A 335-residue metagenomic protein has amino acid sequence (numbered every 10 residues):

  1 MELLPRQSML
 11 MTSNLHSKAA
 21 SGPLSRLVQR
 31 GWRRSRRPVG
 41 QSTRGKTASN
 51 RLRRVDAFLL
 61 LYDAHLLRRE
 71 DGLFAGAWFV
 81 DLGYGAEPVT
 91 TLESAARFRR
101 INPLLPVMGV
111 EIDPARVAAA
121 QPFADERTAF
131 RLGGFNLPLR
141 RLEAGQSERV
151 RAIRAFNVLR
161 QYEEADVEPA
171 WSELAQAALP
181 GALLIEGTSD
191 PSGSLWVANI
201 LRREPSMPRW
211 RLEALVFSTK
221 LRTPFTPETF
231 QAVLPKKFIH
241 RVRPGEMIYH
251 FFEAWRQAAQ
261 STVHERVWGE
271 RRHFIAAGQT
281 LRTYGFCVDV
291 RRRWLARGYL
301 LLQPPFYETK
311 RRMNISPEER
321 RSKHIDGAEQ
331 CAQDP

Functional and structural regions predicted by a protein language model:
R6-A77, D81, A86-E87: Class I SAM-dependent methyltransferase Rossmann-like catalytic core, especially the SAM/SAH-binding loop
G85-P138: Class I SAM-dependent methyltransferase SAM/SAH-binding core
L139-I153: A short acidic, Gly/Pro-enriched loop at the edge of an enzyme's catalytic core that lines a small-molecule cofactor
V150-D166: A short SAM/SAH-binding and catalytic strip from SAM-dependent methyltransferases
E168-P180: A short glycine-rich, Lys/Arg-flanked "PGG" loop and its adjoining helix->strand segment in the class I
P180-S192: Conserved beta-strand signature within the Rossmann-like core of class I S-adenosyl-L-methionine
V197-H273: A conserved mid-domain beta-alpha-beta active-site/ligand-binding segment of alpha/beta enzyme cores
E265-P335: C-terminal non-catalytic accessory extensions
